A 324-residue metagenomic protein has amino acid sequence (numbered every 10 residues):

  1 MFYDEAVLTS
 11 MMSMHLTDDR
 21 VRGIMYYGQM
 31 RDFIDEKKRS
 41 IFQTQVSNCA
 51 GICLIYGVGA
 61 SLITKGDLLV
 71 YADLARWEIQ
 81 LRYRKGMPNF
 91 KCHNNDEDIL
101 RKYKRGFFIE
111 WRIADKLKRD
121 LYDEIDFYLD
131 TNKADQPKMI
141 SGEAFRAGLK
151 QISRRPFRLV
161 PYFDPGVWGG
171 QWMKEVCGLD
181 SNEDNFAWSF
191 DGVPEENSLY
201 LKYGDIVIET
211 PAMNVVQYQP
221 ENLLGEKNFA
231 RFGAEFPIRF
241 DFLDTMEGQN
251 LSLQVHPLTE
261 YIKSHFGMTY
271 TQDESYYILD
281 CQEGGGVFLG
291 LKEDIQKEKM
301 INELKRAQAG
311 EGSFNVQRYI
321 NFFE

Functional and structural regions predicted by a protein language model:
M1, Y56-V58, N132: Structural motif
F2-I52: ATP-dependent small-molecule kinase phosphotransfer cores that center on conserved nucleotide phosphate-binding segments
F2-L8, E78, A134-K138: A short acidic, often aromatic-flanked loop/helix-cap motif at beta-alpha or helix-coil junctions that lines enzyme
S13-D18, S40-C92: ATP-dependent NMP and nucleoside kinases share a basic, alpha-helical "lid"
V58-S61, K116, R239-F242, K263-G267 (+1 more regions): Catalytic micro-motifs at enzyme active sites that drive phosphoryl/nucleotidyl and oxygen chemistry
A60-S61, K85-R146: Small-molecule kinase domains that catalyze NTP-dependent phosphoryl transfer to phosphate-bearing small molecules
I125-E298: Transition-metal
L291-E324: Double-stranded beta-helix
